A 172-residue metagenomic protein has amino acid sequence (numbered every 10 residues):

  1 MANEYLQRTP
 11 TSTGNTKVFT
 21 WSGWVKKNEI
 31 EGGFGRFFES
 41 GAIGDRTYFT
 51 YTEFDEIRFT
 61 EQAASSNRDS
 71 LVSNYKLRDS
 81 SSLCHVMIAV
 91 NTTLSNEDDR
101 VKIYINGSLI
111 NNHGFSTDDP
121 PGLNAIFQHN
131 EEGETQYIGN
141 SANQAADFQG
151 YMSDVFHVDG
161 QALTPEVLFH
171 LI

Functional and structural regions predicted by a protein language model:
M1-L163: Extracellular glycan-associated modules
E166-I172: Short, surface-exposed polybasic-and-hydrophobic patches located at secondary-structure transitions
